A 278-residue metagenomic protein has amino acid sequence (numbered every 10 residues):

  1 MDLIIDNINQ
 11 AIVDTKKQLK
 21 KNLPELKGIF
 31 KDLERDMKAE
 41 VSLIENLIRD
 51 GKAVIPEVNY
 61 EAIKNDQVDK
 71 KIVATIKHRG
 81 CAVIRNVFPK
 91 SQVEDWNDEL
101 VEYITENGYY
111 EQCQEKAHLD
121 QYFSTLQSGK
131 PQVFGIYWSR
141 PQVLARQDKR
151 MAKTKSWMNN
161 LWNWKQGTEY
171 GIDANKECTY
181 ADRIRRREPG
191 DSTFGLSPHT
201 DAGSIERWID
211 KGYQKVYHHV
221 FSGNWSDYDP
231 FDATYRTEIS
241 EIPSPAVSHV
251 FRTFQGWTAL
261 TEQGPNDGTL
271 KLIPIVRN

Functional and structural regions predicted by a protein language model:
M1-H78: Fe(II)/2-oxoglutarate
K71, I76-R79, F88-N278: Non-heme Fe(II) oxygenase catalytic core, chiefly the N-lobe of the double-stranded beta-helix
